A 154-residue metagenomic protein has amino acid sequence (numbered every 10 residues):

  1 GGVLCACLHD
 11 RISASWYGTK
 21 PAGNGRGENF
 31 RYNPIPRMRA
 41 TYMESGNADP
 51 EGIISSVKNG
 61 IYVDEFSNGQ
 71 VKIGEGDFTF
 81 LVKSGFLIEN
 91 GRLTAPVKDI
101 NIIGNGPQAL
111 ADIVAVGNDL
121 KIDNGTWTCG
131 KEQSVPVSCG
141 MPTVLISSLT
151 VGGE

Functional and structural regions predicted by a protein language model:
G1-E154: N-terminal small-residue-enriched
